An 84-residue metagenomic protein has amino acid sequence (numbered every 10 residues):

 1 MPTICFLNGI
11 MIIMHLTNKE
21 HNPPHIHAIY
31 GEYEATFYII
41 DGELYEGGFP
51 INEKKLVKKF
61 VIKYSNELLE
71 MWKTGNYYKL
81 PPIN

Functional and structural regions predicted by a protein language model:
M1-N84: Basic nucleic-acid-binding interfaces
